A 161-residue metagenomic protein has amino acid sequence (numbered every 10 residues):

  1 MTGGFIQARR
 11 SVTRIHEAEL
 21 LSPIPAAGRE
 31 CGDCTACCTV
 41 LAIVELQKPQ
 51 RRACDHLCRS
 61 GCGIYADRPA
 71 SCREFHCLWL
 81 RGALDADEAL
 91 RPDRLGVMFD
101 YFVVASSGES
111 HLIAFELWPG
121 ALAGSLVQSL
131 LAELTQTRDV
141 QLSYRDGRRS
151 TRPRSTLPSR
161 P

Functional and structural regions predicted by a protein language model:
T2-P161: Short loop/turn segments that flank or connect secondary-structure elements
